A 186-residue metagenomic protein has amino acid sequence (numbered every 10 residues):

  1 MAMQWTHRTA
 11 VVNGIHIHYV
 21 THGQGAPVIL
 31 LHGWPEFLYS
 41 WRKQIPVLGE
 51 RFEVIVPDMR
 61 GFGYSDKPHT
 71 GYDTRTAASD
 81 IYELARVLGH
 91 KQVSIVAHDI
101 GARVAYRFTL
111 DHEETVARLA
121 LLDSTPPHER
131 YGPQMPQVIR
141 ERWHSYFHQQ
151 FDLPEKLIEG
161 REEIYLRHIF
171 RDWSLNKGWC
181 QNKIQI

Functional and structural regions predicted by a protein language model:
M1-R8, H16-I17, Q24-P27, W41 (+4 more regions): Flexible "cap/lid" subdomain of the alpha/beta-hydrolase fold that forms the substrate-access gate
H22-Q24, L48: Feature targets compositionally biased, intrinsically disordered low-complexity regions with long contiguous runs
V28-L30, P35, V54: Hydrophobic beta-strand anchors of alpha/beta hydrolase catalytic cores
W34-I45: The serine-hydrolase catalytic nucleophile loop
L48-D58: Active-site machinery of serine-nucleophile hydrolases
